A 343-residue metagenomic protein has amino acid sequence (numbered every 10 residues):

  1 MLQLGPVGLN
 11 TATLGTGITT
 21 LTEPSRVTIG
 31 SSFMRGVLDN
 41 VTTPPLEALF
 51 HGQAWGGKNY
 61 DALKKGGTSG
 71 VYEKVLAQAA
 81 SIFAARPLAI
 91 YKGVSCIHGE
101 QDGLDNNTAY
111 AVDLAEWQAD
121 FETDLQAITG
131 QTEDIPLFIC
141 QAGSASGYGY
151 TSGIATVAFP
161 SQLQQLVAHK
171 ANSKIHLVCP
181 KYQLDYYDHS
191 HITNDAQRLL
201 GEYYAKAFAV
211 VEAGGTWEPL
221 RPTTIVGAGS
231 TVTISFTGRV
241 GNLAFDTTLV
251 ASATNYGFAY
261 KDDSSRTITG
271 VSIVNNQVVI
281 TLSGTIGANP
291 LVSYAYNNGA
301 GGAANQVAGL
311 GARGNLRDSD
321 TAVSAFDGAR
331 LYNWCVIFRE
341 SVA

Functional and structural regions predicted by a protein language model:
M1-A343: Cell-envelope and extracellular/periplasmic
